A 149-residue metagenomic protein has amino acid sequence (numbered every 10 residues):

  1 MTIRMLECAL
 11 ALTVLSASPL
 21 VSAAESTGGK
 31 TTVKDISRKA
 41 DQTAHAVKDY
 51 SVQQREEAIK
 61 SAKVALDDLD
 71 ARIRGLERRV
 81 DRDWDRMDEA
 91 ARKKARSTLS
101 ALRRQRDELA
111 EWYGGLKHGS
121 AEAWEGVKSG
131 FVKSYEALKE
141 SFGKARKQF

Functional and structural regions predicted by a protein language model:
M1-A24: Sec-dependent N-terminal signal peptides
A23-F149: Polar-face residues of amphipathic alpha-helices and helix-prone low-complexity segments
